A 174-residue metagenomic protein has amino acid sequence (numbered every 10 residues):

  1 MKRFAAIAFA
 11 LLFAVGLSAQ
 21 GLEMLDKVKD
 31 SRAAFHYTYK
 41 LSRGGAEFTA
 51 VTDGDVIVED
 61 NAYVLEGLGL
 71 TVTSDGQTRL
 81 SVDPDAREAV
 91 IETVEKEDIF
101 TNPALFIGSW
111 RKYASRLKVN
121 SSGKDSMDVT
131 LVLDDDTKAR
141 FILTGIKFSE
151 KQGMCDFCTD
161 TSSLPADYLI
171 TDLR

Functional and structural regions predicted by a protein language model:
M1-A6: Positively charged n-region of N-terminal signal peptides that target proteins for export
L11, G16-A50, N61, T159-R174: N-terminal leader/targeting segments and the immediate start of mature chains
Q20-E23, G108-V119, A139-F141, G145: A short, amphipathic edge element
T38-L41, V64-L68, M127-D134: Short beta-strand segments that buttress and anchor functional surface loops
T49-T52, E66-L68, D75-G76, S126 (+1 more regions): Short, surface-exposed coil-to-beta transition loops
D53-T101: An acidic-aromatic
L80-V132: Surface-exposed, polar helix/loop patches in the mature regions of secreted/periplasmic/lumenal proteins that form
R116, G123-R174: Non-transmembrane domains of secretory- and envelope-associated proteins
